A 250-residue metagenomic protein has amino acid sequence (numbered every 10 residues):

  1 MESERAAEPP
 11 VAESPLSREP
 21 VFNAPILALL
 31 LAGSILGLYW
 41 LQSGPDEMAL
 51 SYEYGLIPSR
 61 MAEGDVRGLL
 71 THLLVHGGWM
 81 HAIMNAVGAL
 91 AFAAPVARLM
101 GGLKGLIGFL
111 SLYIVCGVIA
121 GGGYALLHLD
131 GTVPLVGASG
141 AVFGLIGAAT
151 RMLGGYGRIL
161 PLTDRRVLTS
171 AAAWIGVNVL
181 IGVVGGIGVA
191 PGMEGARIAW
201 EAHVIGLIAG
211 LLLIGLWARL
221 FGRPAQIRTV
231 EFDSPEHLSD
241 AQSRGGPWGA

Functional and structural regions predicted by a protein language model:
E2-A250: A detector for small-residue-rich transmembrane helices and their helix-helix packing motifs
